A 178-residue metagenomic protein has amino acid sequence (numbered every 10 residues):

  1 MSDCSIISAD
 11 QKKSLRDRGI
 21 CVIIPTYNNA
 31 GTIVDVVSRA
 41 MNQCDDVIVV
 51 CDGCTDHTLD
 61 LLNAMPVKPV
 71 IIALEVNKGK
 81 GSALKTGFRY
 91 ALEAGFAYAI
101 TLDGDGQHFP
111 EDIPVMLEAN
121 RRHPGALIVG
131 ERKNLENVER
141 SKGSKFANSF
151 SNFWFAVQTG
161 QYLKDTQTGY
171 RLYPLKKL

Functional and structural regions predicted by a protein language model:
M1-R39: N-proximal low-complexity "stem/linker" segments adjacent to membrane-targeting elements
G19, D45-V47, Y98: Residues at the starts of beta-strands that form the adenosine-phosphate
G31-D35, D56-A64: Acidic helix N-cap motif at the loop->helix transition within catalytic regions of sugar-transfer enzymes
V37, D45-C54, I72-L74, L102: Short beta-strand/loop segment that forms part of the nucleotide-sugar
S38-M41, N63, L92-E93, R121: Residue-level signal for alpha-helix termini/capping positions
C51-D60, G106: A conserved acidic beta->alpha catalytic loop
V76, K80-E93, Y98, P110-K177: Acceptor/aglycone-binding surface of glycosyltransferases and processive sugar-polymer synthases
